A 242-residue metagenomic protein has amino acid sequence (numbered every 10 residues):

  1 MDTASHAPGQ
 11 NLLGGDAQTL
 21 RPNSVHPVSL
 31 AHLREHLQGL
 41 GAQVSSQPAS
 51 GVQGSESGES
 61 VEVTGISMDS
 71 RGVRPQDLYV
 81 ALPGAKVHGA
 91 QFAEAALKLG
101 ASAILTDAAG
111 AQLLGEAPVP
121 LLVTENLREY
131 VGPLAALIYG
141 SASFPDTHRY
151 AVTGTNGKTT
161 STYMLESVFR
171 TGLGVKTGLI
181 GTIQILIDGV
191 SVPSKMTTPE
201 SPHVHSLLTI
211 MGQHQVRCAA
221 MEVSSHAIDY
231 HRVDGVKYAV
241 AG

Functional and structural regions predicted by a protein language model:
M1-P133, L137: N-terminal leader/targeting and accessory segments in enzymes
Y130-G242: Phosphate-binding loop of NTP-binding sites
